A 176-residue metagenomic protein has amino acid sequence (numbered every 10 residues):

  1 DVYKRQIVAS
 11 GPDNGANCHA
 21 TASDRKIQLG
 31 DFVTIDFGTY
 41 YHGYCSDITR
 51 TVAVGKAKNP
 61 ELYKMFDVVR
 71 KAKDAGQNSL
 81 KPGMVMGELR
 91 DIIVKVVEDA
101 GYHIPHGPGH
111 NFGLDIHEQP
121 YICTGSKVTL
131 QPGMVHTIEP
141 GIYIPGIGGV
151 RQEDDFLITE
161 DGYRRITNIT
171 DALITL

Functional and structural regions predicted by a protein language model:
D1-L176: Active-site neighborhoods and metal-handling regions in enzymes and metal-associated proteins
